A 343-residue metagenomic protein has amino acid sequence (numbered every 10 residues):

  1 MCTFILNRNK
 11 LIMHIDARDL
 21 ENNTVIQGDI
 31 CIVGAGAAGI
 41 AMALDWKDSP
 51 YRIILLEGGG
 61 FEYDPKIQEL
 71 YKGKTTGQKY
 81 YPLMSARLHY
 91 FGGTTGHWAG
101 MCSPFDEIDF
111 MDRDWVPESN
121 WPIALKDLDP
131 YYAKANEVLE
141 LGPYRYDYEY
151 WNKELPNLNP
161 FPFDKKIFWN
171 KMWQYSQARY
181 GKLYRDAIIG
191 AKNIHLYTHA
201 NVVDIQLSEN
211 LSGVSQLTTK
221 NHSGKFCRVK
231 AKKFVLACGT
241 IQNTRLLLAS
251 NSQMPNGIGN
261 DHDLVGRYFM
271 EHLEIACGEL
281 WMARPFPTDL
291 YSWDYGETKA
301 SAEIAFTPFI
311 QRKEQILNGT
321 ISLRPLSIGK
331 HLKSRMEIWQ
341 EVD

Functional and structural regions predicted by a protein language model:
C2-I30, D48-S49: Extreme N-terminal leader/targeting segments of oxidoreductases
D29-L55: N-terminal Rossmann-like FAD-binding beta1-loop-alpha1 element of flavoenzymes
D48, E62, E69, M84 (+2 more regions): Glycine-rich loop(s) and the adjacent beta-strand/alpha-helix scaffold that form part
G58-G60: Active-site loop/turn elements of alpha/beta-hydrolase fold enzymes, especially the short glycine-/histidine-rich
D64-I67, T94, G100, D109-R113 (+2 more regions): Short, solvent-exposed loop/turn and secondary-structure capping segments
G73-Y148: Redox-cofactor-proximal catalytic regions of oxidoreductases
D114-P117, W121-E209, G213-V214: Conserved redox-cofactor binding core of oxidoreductases
H262-V265, E274, G278-D343: FAD cofactor-binding and catalytic pocket of flavoenzymes
